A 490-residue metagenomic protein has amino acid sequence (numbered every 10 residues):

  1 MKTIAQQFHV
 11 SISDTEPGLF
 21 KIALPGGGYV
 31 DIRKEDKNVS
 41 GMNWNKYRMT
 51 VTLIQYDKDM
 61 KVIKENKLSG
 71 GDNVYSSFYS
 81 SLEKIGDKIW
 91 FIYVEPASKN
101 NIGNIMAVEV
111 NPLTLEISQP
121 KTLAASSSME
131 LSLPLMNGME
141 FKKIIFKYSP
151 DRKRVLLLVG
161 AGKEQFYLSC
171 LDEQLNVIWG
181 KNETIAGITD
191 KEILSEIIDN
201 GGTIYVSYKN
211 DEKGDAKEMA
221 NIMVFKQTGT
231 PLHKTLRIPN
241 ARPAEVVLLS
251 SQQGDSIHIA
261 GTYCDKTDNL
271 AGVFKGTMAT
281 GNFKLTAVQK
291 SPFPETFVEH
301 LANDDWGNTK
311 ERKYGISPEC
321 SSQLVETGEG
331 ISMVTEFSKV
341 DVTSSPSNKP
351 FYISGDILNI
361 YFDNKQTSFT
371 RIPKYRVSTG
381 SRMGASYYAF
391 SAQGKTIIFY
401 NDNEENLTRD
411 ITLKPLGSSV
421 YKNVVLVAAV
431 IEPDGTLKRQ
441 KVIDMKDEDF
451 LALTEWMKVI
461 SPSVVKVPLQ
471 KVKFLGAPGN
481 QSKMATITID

Functional and structural regions predicted by a protein language model:
K2-D490: Secretory-pathway ectodomains
